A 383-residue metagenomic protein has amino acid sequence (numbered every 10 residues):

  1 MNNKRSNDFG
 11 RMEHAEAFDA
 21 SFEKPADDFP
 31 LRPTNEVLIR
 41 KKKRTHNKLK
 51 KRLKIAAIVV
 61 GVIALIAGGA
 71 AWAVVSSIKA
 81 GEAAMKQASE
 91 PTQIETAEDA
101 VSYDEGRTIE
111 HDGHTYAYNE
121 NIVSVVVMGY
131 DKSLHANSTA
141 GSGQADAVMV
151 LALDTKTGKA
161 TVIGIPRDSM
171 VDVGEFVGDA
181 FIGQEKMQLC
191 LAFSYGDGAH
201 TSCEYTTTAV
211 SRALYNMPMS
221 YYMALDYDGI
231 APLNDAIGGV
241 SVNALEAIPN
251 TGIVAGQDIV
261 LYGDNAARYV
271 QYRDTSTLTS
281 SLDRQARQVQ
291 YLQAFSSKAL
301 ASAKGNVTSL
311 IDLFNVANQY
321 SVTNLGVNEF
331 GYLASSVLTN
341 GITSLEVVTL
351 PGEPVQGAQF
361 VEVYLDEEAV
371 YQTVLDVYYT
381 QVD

Functional and structural regions predicted by a protein language model:
N2-K50, I58, A67-D383: Non-catalytic, solvent-exposed segments at the cell envelope interface
K54-V62: Sec-dependent N-terminal signal peptides
